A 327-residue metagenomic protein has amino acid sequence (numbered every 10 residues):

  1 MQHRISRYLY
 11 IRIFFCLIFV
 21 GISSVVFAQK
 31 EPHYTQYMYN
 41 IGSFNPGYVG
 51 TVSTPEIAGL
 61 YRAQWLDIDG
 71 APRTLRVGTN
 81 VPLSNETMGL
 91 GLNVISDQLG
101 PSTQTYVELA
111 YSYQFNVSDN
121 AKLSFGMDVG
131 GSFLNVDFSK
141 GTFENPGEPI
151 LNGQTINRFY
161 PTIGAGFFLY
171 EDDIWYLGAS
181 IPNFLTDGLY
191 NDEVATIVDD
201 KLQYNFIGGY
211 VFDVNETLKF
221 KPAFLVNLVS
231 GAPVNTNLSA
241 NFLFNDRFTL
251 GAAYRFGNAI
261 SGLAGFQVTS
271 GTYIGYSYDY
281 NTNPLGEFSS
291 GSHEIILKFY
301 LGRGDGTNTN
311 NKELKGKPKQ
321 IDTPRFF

Functional and structural regions predicted by a protein language model:
M1-E31, A240, F326-F327: Bacterial Sec-dependent N-terminal signal peptides
Q29-F327: Subset of outer-membrane beta-barrel
